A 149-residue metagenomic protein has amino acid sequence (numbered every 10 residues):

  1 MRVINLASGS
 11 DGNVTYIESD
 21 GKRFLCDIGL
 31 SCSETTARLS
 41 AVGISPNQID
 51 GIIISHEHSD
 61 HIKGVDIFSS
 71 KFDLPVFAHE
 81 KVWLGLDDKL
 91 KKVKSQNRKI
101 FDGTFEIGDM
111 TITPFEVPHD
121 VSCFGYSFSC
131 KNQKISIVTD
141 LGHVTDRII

Functional and structural regions predicted by a protein language model:
M1, G9-N13, I17-E18, K22 (+8 more regions): Localized chelating/binding microdomains that coordinate divalent metal ions or stabilize phosphate-bearing
M1-V42, F124-T139: Conserved beta-strand hairpin/beta-sheet module of binuclear metal-dependent hydrolase folds, prominently
S8-G9, I28-G29, H79-E80, F101 (+2 more regions): Fold-independent oxyanion-binding glycine-rich loops and adjacent beta-strand/coil segments at enzyme active sites
C32-H79: Active-site metal-binding motif and surrounding structural segment of the metallo-beta-lactamase
L39-G43, F105-D109, I149: Short amphipathic alpha-helix with an adjacent loop that forms part of the alpha/beta core around
S59, S122, H143: Short active-site segment of divalent metal-dependent hydrolases/proteases that encodes the spacing between
H79-N132: Metallo-beta-lactamase
G142-I149: Short amphipathic alpha-helices and their capping/turn segments at secondary-structure boundaries
